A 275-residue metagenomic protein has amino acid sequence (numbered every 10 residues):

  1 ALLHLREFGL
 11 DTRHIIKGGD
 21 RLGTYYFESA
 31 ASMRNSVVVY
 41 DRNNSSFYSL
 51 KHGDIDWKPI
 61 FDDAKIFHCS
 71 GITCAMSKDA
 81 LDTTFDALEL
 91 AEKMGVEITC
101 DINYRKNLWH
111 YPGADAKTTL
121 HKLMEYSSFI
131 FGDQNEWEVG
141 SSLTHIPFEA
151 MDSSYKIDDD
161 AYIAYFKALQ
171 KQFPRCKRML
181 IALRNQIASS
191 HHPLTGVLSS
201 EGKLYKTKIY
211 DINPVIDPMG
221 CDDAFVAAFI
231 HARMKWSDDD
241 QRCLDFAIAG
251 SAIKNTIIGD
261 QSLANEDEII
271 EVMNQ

Functional and structural regions predicted by a protein language model:
A1-I72, I269-Q275: Conserved N-terminal subdomain of the carbohydrate kinase-like
T12, I98-C100, F131: Hydrophobic beta-strand scaffold residues
N43, I72, N103-N107, N135 (+1 more regions): Active-site beta-loop-alpha junctions enriched in small/polar residues
D54, L81-D86, P112-H121: Charged helix-capping and loop-helix junction motifs
L90-E97, F173-K177: A short helix->loop->beta-strand "cap" motif at the edges of active sites that frequently abuts
M94-T99, N103, L108: Short beta-strand/loop segments at the ligand-binding rim of alpha/beta enzyme cores
L108-K203: Conserved phosphate/ATP/ADP-binding segment of small-molecule kinases
S189, L204-Q275: Conserved post-catalytic alpha-helical subdomain immediately downstream of the catalytic base and nucleotide-binding
